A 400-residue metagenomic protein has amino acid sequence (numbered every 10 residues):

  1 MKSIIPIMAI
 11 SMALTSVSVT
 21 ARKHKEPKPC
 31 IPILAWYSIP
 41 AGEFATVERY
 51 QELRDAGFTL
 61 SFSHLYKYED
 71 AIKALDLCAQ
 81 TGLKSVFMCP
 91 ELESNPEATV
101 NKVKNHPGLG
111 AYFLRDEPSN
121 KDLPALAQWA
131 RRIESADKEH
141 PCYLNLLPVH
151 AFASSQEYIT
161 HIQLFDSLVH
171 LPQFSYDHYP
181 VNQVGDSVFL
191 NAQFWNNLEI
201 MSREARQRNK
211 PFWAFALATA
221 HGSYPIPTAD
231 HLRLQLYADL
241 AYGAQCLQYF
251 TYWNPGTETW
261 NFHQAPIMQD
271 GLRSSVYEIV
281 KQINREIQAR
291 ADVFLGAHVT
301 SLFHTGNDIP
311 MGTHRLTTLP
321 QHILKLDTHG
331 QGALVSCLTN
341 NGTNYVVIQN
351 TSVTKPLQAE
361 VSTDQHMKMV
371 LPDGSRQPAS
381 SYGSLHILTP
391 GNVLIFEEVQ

Functional and structural regions predicted by a protein language model:
M1-K23: Bacterial Sec-dependent N-terminal signal peptides
R22-Q365, D373-Q400: Glycan-processing catalytic domains of CAZymes
